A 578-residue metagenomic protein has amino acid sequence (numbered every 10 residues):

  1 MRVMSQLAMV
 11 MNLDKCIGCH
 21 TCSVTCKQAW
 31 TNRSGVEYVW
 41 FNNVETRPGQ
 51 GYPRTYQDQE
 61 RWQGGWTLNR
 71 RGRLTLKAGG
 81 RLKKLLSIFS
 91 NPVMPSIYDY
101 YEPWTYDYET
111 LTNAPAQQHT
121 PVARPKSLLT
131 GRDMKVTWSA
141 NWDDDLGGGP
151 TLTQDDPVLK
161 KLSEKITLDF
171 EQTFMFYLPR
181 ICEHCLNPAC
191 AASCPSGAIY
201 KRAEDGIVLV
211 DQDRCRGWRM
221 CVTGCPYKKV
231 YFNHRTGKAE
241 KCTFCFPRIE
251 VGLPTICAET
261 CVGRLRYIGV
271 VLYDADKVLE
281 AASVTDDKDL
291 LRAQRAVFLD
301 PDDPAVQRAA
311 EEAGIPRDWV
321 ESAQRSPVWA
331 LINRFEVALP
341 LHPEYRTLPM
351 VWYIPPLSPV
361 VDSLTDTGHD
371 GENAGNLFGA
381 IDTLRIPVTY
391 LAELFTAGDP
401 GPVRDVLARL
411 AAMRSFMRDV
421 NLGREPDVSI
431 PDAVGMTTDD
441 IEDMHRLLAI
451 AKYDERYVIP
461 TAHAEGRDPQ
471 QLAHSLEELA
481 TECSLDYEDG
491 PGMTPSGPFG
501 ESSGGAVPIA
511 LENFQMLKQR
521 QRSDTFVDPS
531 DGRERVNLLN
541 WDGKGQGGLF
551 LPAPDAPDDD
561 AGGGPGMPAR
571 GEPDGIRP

Functional and structural regions predicted by a protein language model:
M1-P578: Non-ligating segments of multi-cofactor redox enzymes
